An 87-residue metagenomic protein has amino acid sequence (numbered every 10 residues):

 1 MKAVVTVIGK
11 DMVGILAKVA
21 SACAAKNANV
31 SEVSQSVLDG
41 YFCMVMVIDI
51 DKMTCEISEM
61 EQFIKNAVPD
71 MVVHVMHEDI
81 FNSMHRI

Functional and structural regions predicted by a protein language model:
M1-I87: A conserved regulatory-domain signal marking ACT and ACT-like small-molecule sensing domains and adjacent regulatory
